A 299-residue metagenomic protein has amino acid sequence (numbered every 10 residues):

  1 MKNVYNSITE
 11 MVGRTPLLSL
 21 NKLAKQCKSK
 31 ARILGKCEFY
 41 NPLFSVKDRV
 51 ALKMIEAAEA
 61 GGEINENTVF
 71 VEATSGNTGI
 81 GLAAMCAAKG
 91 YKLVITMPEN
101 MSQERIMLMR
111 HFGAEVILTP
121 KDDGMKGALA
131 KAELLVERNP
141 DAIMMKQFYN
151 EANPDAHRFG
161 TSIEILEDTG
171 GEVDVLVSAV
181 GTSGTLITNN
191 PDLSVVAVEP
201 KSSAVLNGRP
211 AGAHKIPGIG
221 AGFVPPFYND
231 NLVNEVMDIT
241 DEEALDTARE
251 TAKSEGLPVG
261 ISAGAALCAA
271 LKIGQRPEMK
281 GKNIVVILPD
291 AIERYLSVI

Functional and structural regions predicted by a protein language model:
M1-I299: PLP-dependent amino-acid enzyme catalytic core
